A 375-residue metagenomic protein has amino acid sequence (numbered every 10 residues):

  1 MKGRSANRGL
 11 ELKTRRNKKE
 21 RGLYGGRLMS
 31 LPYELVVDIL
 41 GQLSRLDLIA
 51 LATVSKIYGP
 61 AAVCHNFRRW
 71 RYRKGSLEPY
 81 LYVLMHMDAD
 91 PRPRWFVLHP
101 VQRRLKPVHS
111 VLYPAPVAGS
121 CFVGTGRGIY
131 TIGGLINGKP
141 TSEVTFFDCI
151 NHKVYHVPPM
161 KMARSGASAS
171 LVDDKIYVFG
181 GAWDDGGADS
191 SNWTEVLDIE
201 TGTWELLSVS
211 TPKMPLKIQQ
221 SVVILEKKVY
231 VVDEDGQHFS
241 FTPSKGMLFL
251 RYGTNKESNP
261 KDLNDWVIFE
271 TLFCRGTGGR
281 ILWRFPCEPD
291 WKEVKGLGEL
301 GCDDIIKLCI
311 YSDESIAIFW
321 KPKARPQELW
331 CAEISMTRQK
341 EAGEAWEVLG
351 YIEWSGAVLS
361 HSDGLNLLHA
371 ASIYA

Functional and structural regions predicted by a protein language model:
M1-L31, D38: CRL adaptor-proximal regions
R4, G279-A375: C-terminal closing repeat unit and adjoining cap/tail of repeat-based domains
R27, L31-A62, F67: Short hydrophobic alpha-helical "box" of cullin-RING ligase substrate receptors that recruits the CRL scaffold
L51, V83, T131, V178 (+3 more regions): Conserved beta-strand element within WD40/beta-propeller blades
R68-S76, C121-T125, S170, Q220-L225 (+3 more regions): Structural signature of eukaryotic scaffold interfaces centered on beta-propeller domains
K74-R103: An edge-strand/N-cap motif at the start of beta-rich repeat modules
P93, H109-T271, P326-E328: A sequence/structural signal of beta-propeller blade repeats
R104-V108, V154-H156, T201-S210, S244-N259 (+2 more regions): Trp- and S/T/G-rich repeat-edge/linker motifs of beta-rich repeat architectures
